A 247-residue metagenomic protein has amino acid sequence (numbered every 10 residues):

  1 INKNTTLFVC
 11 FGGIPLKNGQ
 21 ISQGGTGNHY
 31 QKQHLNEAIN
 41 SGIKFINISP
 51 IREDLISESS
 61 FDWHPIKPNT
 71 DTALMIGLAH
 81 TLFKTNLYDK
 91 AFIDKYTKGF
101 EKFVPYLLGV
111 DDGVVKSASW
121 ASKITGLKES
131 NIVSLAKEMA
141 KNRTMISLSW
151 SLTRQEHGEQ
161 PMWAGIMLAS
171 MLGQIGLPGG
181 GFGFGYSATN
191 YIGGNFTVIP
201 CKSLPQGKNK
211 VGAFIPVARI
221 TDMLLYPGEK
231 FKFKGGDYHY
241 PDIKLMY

Functional and structural regions predicted by a protein language model:
I1-I48, A73-I76, S170-Y247: Extended redox/cofactor-interaction regions of prokaryotic respiratory oxidoreductases
I14-K17, I51-D54, L152-T153: Solvent-exposed loop/turn segments at secondary-structure junctions within structured extracellular/periplasmic domains
I21-H29, P65-N69, A91-D94, K98 (+3 more regions): Alpha-helix capping and helix-loop boundary segments enriched in small/acidic/polar residues
G24-G27, S60-H64, A79-L82, P161-G165 (+1 more regions): Short secondary-structure boundary/capping segments
L35, E53, P65, D112-V114 (+3 more regions): Short, well-ordered helical secondary-structure segments
I39-I46, I51-K141: Long, well-ordered, tryptophan-enriched scaffold segments
L78, G99-E229: Active-site phosphate/pyrophosphate-binding segments
